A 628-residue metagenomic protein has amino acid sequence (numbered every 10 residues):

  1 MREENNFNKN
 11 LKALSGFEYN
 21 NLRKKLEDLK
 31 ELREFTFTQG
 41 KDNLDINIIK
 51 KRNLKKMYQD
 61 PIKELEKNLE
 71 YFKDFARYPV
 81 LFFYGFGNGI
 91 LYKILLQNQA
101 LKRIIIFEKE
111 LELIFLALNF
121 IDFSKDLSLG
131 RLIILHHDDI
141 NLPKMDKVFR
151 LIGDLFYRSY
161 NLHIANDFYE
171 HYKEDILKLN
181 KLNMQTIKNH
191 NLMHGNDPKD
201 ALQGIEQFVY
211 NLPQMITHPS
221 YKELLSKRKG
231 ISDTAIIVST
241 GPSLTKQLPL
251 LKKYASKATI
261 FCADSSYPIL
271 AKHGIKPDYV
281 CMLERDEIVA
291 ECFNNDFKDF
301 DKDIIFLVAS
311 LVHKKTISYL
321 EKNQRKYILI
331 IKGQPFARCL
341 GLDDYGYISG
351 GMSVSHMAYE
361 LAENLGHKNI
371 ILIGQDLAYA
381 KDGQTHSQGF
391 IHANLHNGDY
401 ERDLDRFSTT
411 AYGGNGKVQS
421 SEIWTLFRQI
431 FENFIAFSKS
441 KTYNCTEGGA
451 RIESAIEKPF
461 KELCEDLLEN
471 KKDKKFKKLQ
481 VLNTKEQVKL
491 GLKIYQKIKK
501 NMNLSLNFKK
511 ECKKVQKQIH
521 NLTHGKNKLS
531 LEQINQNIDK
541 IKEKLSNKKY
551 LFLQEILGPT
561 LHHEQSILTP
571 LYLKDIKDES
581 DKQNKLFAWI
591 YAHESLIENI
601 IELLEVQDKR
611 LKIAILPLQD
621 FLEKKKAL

Functional and structural regions predicted by a protein language model:
M1-V80, N88-I94, A201-L225: Class I S-adenosylmethionine
V80-L135: SAM cofactor-binding core of SAM-dependent methyltransferases, primarily the Rossmann-like beta-alpha-beta module
I114-D197, A271-M357, L361-L365, P570-L628: Acidic/Gly/His-enriched mid-domain segments of enzyme catalytic cores or analogous surface patches that mediate
F123-L127, L283-D286, N294-K302, S387-R406 (+1 more regions): Acidic, Ser/Thr-rich peripheral helices and adjacent loops at domain boundaries
K181-D233, L244: Aromatic- and Gly/Pro-rich donor/ligand-binding loops that form nucleotide- or phosphate-bearing donor binding pockets
S266-Y267, G274-E284, A362-H386: Glycine-rich phosphate/pyrophosphate-binding loops and their adjacent beta-strand/loop elements at enzyme active sites
Y400-G449: Polyanion-binding loop/helix "lid" in catalytic or ligand-binding cores
F437-L628: Long, compositionally biased charged/polar accessory segments in the mid-to-C-terminal portions of proteins
